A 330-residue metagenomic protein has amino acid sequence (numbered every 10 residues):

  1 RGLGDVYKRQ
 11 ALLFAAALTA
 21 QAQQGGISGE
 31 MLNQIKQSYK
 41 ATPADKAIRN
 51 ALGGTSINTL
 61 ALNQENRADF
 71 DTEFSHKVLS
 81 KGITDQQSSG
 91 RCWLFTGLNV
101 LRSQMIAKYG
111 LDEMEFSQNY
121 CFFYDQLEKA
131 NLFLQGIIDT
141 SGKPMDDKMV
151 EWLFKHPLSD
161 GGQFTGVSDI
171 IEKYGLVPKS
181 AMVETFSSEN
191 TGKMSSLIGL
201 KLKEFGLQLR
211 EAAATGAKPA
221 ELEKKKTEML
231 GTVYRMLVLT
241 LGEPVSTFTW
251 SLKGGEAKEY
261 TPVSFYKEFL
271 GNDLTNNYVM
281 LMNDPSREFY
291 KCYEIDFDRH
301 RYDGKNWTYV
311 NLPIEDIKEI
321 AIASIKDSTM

Functional and structural regions predicted by a protein language model:
R1-Y7: Short, small-residue-biased leader/transition segments that mark boundaries at the very start of proteins
K8, Q21-A22: Solvent-exposed, well-ordered amphipathic alpha-helical segments that flank/support binding or catalytic loops
A15-A17: N-terminal signal peptide c-region/cleavage motif recognized by signal peptidases
A22-S88, L94-M330: Structured alpha-helical subdomains that flank or immediately precede key functional sites
